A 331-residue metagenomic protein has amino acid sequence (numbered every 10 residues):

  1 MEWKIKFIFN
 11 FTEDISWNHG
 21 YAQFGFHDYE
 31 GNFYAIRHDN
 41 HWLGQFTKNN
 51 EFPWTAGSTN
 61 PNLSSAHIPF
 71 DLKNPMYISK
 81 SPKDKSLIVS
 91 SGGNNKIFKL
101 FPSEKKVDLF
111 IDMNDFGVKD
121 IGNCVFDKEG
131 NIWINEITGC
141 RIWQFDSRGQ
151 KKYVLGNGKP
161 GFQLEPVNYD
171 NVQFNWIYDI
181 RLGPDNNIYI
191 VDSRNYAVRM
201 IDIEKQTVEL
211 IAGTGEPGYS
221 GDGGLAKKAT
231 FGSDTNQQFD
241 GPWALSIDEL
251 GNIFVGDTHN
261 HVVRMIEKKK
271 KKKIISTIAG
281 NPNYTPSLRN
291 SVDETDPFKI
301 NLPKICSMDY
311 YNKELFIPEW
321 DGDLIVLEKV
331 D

Functional and structural regions predicted by a protein language model:
M1-Y21, N50-M76, E104-D120, K151-W176 (+2 more regions): Gly/Pro-rich loop segments of beta-rich domains
T12-H41: Beta-strand-rich domains and repeat architectures in extracellular enzymes and scaffolds, especially beta-propellers
H27-E30, K80-D84, F126-E129, L182-D185 (+2 more regions): Residue-level detector of Asp-centered blade-edge/turn motifs that repeat once per structural unit in beta-propeller
N32-A35, S86-V89, N131-W133, N187-Y189 (+2 more regions): Conserved beta-propeller blade signature
H38, G92-G93, I137, S193-R194 (+3 more regions): Short loop/turn segments immediately following the C-termini of beta-strands
H41-G44, N95-K99, C140-W143, Y196-R199 (+2 more regions): A short loop-to-beta-strand structural motif that recurs across blades of beta-propeller domains
T47-N50, F101-K105, F145-Q150, D202-Q206 (+2 more regions): Short loop/turn segments that connect beta-strands within beta-propeller blades
N301-D331: Blade-level signature of beta-propeller repeat domains, shared across WD40, Kelch, NHL, RCC1 and BNR/Asp-box propellers
